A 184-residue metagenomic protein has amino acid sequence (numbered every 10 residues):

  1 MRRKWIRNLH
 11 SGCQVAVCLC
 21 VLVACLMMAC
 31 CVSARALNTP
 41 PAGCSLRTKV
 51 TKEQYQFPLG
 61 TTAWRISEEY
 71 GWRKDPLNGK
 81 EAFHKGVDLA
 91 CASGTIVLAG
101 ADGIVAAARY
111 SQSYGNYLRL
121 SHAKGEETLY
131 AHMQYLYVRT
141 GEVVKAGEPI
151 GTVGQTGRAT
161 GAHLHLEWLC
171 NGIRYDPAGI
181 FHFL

Functional and structural regions predicted by a protein language model:
M1-K49: N-terminal secretion targeting segments of exported proteins
A34-Y114, A146: Surface-exposed, glycine-biased beta-strand/turn segments
I66, N116-H122, E142-L184: Conserved, short, structured surface segments that act as functional micro-motifs
E69, A108-R109, L136, V153-T156: Residue-level recognition of beta-strand microenvironments
A82-H84, A99-Y137, A162-L164, W168: Zn2+-dependent peptidoglycan hydrolase active-site motif and core
C91-S93, Y135-L136, T140: Active-site acidic-Proline motif in GNAT/NAT acetyltransferases
T95, K124-E126, I173: Short acidic/polar mixed-charge low-complexity motifs
T95, T128, T156, T160: Ser/Thr-centric signal marking residues that sit in or immediately flank functional binding/regulatory motifs
